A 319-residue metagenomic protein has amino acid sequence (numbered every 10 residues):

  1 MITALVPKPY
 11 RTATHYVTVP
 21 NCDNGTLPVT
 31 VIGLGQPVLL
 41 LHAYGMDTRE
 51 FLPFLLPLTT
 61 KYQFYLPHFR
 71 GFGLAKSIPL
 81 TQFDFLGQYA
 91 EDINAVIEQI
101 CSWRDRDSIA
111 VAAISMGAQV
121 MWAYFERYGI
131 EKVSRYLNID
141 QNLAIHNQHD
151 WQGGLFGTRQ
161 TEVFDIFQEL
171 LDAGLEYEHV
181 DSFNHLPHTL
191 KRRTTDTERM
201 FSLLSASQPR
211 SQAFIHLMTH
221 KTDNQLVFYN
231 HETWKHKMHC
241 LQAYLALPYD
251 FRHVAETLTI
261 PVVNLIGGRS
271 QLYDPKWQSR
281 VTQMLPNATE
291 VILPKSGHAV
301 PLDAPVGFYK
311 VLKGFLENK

Functional and structural regions predicted by a protein language model:
M1-L39, T59-Q63, G87-Q88, C101-R104 (+2 more regions): Alpha/beta-hydrolase fold catalytic core
L27-S77: Conserved HGGG/HGGXW glycine-rich cap/lid loop of the alpha/beta-hydrolase fold
G45, F69-G73, A118, L143 (+1 more regions): Alpha/beta-hydrolase active-site loop signature
E50-L52, A75-T81, Q148-H149, P275-K276: Conserved catalytic-core motifs of eukaryotic protein kinase domains, centered on the activation segment
L56, L66-A112, M116, F125-G129 (+2 more regions): Active-site loop/oxyanion-hole signature of alpha/beta-hydrolase fold enzymes
S134-L186: Flexible "cap/lid" loop of the alpha/beta hydrolase fold
R210-Q283, T289-I292: Conserved serine/cysteine hydrolase catalytic core
S296-P305, Y309: Catalytic histidine-centered segment of alpha/beta-hydrolase-like enzymes
